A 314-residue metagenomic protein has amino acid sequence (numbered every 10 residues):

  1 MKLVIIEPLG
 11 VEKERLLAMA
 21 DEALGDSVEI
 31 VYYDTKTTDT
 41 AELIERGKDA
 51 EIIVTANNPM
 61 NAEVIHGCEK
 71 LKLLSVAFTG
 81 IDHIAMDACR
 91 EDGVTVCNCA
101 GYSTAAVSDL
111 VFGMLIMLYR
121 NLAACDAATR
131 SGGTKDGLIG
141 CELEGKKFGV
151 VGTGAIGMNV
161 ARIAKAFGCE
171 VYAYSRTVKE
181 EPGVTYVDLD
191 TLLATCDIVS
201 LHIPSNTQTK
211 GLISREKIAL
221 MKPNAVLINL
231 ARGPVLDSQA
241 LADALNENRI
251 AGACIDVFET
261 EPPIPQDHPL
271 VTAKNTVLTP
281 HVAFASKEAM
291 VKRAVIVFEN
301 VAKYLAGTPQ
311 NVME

Functional and structural regions predicted by a protein language model:
M1-A50: N-terminal glycine-/charge-rich "phosphate-binding" loop or analogous flexible N-terminal tail
E7, N57, F78, L201-I203 (+3 more regions): Glycine-rich, N-terminal phosphate-binding loop of Rossmann-like dinucleotide-binding domains
D49-D126: Phosphate/diphosphate ligand-binding glycine-rich loop within oxidoreductases
A62-I65, E170, R176-P269: Rossmann-like adenosine-cofactor binding region
D92-V94, A100-K147, R162, A166 (+2 more regions): Phosphate-binding beta-alpha-beta segment of Rossmann-like dinucleotide-binding domains, i.e., the NAD(P)
V96-C97, N224, L230-E314: Rossmann-like dinucleotide-binding domain for NAD(H)/NADP(H)
T153-G154: Glycine-rich Rossmann-fold phosphate-binding loop(s) that bind the pyrophosphate of adenine dinucleotide cofactors
G157-M158: N-terminal Rossmann-fold NAD(P) dinucleotide-binding loop
